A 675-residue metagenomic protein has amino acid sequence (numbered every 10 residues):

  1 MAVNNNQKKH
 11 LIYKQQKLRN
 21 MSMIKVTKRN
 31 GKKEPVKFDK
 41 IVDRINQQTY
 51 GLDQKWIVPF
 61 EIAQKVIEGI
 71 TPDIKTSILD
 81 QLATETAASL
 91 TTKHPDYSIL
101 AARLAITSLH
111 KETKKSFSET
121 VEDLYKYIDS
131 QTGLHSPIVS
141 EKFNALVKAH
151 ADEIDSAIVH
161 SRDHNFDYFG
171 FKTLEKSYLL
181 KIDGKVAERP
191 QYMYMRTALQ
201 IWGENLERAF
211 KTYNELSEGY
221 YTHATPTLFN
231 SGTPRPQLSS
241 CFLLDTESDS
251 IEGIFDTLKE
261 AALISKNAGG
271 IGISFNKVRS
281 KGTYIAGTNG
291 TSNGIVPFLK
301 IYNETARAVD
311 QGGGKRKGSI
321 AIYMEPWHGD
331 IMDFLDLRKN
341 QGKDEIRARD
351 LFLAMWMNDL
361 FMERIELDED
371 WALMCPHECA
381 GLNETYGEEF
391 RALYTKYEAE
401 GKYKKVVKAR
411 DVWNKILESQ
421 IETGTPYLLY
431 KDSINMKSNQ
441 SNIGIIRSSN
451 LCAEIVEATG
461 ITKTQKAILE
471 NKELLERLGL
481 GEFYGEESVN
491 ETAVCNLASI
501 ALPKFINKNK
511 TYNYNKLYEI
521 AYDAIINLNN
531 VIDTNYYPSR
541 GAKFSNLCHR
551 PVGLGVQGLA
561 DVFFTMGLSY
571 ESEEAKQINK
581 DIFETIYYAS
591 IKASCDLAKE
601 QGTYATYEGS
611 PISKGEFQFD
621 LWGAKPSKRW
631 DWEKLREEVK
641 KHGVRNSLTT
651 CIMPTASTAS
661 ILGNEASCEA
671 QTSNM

Functional and structural regions predicted by a protein language model:
K8, K14-M675: Extended catalytic cores of very large enzyme megasubunits
